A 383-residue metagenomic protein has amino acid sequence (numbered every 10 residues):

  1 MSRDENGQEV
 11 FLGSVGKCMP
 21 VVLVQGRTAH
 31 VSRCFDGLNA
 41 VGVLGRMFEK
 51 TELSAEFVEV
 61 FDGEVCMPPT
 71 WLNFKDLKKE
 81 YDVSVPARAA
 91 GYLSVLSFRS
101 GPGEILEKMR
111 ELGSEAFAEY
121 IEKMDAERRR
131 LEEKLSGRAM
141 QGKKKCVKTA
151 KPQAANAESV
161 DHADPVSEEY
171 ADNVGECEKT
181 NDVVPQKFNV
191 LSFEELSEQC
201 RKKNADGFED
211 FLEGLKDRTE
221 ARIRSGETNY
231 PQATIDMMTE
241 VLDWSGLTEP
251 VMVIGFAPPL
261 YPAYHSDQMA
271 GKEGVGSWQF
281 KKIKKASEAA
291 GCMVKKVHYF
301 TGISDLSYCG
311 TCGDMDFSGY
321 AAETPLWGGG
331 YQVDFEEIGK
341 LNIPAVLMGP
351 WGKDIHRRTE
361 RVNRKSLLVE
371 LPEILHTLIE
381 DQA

Functional and structural regions predicted by a protein language model:
R3, Q8, L12, A29-E380: Metal-dependent amide/peptide-bond hydrolase catalytic core, centered on the "pita-bread" metallohydrolase fold
V15-K17: Active-site PLP attachment segment
